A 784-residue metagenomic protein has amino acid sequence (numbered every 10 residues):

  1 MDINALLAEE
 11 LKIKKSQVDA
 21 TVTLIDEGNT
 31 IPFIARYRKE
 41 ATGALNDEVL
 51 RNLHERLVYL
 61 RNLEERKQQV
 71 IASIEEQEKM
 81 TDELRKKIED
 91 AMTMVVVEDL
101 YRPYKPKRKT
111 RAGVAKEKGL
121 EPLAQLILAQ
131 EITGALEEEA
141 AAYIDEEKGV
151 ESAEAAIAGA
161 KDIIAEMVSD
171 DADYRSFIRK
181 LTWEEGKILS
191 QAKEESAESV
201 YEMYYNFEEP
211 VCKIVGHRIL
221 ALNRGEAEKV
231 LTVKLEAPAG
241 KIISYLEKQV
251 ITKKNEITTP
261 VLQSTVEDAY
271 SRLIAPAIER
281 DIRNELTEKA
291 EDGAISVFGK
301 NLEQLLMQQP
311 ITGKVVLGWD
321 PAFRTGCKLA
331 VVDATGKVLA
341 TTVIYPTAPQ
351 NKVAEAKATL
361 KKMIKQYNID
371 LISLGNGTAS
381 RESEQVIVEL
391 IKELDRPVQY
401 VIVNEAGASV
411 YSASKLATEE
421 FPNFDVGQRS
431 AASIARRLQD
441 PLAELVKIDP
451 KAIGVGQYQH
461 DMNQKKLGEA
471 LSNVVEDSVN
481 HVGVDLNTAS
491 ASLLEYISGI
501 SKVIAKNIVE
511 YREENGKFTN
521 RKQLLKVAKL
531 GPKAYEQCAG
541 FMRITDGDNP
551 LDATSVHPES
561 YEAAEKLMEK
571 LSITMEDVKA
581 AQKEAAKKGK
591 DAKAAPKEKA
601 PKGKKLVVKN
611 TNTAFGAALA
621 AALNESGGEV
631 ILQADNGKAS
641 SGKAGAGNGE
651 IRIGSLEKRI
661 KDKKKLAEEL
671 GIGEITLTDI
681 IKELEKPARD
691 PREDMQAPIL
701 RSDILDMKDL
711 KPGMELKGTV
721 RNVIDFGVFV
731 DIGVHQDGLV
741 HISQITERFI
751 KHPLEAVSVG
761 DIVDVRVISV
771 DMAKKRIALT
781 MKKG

Functional and structural regions predicted by a protein language model:
V18, T341-A348, L371, A413-V426 (+6 more regions): Short beta-alpha connecting loops at secondary-structure transitions that line or flank enzyme active sites
T23-D26, P103, V114-E117, A221-G225 (+15 more regions): Replace "in large, NTP-powered and nucleic-acid-processing enzymes" with "in large, NTP-powered factors and other
T30-I31, N46-E147, H481-G603, A618 (+5 more regions): Accessory alpha-helical DNA-binding modules that contact the DNA backbone or grooves
V49-R51, L63-G318, A322-F424, A431: Duplex nucleic acid-engaging cores and interfaces of nucleic-acid transaction enzymes
V96, V401, G407, S412-V482 (+1 more regions): Long, charge-rich intrinsically disordered scaffolds of nucleic-acid metabolism proteins
K180-I188, W319-F323, T378-A379, V403-V410 (+6 more regions): A glycine-rich phosphate-binding loop feature that marks nucleotide/adenosyl-phosphate handling sites
D281-G299, A452-D485, E668-K708: Long, charged amphipathic helices and adjacent flexible linkers at domain junctions
D552, A564-G784: Single-stranded RNA-binding regions, centering on S1/OB-family and related RNA-binding modules
